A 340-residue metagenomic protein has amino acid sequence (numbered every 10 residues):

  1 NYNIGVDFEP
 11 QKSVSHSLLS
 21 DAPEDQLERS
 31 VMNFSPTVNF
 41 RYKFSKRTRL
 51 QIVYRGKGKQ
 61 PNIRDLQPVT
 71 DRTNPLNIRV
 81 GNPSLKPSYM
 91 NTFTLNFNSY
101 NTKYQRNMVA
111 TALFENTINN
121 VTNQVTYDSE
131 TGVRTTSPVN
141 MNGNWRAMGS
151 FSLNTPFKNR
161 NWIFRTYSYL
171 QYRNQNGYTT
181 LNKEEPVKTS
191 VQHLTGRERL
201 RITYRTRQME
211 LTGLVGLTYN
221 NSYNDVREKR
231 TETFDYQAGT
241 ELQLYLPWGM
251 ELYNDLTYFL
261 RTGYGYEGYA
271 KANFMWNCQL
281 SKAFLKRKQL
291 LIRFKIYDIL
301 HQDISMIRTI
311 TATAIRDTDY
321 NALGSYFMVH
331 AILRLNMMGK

Functional and structural regions predicted by a protein language model:
N1-K340: Exposed, low-structure sequence patches enriched in small/polar residues
